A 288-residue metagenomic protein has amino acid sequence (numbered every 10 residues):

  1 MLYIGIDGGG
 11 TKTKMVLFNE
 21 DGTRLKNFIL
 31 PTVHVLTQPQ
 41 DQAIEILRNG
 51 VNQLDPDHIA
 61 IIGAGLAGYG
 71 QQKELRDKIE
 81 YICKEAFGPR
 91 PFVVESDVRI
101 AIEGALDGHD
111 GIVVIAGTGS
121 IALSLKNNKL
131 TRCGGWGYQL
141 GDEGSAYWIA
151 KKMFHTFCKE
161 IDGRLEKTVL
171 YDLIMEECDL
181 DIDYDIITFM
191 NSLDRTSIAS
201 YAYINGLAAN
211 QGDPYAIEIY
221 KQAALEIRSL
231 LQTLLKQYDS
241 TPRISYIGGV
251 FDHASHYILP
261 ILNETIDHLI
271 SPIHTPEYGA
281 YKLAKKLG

Functional and structural regions predicted by a protein language model:
M1-I61, I82, G104-I112, F154-G288: ATP-binding/phosphotransfer module of carbohydrate and carboxylate kinases, centering on a glycine-rich
G70-K167: Phosphate-binding/catalytic loop of phosphoryl-transfer enzymes
